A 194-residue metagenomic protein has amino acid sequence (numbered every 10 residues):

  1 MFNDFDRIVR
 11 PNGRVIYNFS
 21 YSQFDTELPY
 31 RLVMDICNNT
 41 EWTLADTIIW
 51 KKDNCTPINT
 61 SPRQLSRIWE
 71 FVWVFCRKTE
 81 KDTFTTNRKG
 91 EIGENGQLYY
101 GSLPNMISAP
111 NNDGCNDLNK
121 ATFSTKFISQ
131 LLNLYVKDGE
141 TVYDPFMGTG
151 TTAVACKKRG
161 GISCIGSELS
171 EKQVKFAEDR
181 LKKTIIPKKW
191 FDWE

Functional and structural regions predicted by a protein language model:
M1-F176: Core catalytic lobe of class I
T86-G90, K188-E194: Short, flexible loop/turn segments with low-complexity composition
E178-D192: Short, conserved SAM-binding/catalytic segment of Class I S-adenosyl-L-methionine-dependent methyltransferases
